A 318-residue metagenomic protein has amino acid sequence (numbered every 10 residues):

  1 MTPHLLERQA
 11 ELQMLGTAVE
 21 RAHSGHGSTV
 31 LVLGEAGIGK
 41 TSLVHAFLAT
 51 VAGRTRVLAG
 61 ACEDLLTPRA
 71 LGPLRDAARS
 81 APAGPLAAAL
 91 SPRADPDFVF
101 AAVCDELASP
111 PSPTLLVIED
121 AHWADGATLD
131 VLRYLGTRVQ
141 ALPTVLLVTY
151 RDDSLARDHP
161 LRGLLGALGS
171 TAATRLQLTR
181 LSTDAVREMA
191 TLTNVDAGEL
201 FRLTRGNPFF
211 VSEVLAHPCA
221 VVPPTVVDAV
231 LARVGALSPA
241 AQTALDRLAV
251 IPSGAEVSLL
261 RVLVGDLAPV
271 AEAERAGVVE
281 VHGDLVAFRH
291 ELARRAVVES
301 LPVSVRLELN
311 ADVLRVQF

Functional and structural regions predicted by a protein language model:
H4-A18, V99: N-terminal pre-P-loop "Q-motif" helix
V19-G27: Phosphate-binding P-loop
V32: Hydrophobic anchor at the beta1->P-loop junction of P-loop NTPases
E35: P-loop (Walker A) phosphate-binding loop of NTP-binding proteins
I38, A185-F318: Short secondary-structure boundary elements
I38, L43-T114, W123, D153-L155: Conserved phosphate-binding/catalytic loops and adjacent sensor/switch elements of nucleotide-binding enzymes, spanning
C104, A108-T149: Conserved Walker B catalytic segment
Q140-V195, L203, F209-E213, T225 (+1 more regions): Alpha-helical sensor/transducer elements of the RecA-like P-loop NTPase core
